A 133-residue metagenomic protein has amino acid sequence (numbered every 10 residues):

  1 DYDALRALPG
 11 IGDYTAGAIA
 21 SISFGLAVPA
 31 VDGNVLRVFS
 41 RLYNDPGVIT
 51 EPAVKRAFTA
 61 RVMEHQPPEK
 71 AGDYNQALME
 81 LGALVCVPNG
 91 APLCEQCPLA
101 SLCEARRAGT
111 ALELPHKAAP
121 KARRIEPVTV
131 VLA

Functional and structural regions predicted by a protein language model:
D1-E95, L99-A108, L112, I125: Catalytic cores of DNA base-excision repair glycosylases
P115-A133: Conserved N-terminal beta-strand and adjoining loop/helix that marks the start of the Nudix/MutT-like hydrolase domain
